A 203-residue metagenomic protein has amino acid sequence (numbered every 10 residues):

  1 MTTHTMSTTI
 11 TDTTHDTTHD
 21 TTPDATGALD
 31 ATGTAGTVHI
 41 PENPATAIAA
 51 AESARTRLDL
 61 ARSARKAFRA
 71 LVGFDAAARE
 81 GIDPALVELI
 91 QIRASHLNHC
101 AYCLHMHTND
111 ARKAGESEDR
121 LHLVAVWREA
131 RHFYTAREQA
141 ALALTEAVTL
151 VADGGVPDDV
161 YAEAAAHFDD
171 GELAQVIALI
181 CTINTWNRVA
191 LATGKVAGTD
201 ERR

Functional and structural regions predicted by a protein language model:
M1-R203: Hydrophobic alpha-helical segments
